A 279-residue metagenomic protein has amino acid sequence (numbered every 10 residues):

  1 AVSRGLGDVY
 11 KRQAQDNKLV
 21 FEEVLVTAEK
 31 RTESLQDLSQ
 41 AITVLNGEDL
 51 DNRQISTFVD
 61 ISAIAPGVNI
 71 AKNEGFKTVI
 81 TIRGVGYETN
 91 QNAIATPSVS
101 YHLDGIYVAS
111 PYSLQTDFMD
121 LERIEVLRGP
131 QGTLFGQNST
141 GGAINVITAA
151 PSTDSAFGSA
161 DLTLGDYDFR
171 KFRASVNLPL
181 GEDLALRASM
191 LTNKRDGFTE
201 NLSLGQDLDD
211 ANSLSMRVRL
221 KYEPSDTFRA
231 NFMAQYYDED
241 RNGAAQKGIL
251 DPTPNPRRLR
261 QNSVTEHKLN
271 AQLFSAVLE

Functional and structural regions predicted by a protein language model:
A1-Q13: Single conserved hydrophobic/aromatic residue that forms the stacking wall/gate of nucleotide- or nucleobase-binding
A14-D51: Short, acidic, small-residue-rich periplasmic hinge/interaction motif at the N-terminus of Gram-negative outer-membrane
R31, F76, G165-Y167, N193-G197 (+2 more regions): Structural signature of outer-membrane beta-barrel domains
I42, L50, I61-S62, I124-G129 (+2 more regions): Non-catalytic regulatory/gating segments with a bias toward low-complexity or hydrophobic composition
V59, A63-I106: Extracytoplasmic beta-strand/coil segments of soluble accessory domains associated with Gram-negative outer-membrane
N90-N92, S98-P130: Short acidic/polar hinge/loop motifs at secondary-structure boundaries that mediate gating or recognition
T96-S98, S110, M119-E122, T133-N201 (+3 more regions): Outer-membrane beta-barrel translocator/receptor signature
G205, D209-E279: Outer-membrane beta-barrel domain signature, strongest for Gram-negative TonB-dependent receptors and also present
